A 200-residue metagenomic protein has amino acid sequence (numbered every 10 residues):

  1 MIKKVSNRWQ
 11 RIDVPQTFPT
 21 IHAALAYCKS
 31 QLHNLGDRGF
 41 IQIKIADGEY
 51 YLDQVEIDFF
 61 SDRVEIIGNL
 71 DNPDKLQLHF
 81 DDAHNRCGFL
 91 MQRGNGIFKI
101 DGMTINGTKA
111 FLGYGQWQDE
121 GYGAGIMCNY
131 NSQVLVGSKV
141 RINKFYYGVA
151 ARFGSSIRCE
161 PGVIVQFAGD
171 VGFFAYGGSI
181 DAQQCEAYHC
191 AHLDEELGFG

Functional and structural regions predicted by a protein language model:
K4-N7, N34-R38, D58-F60, Q92-G94: Flexible, charged surface loops at secondary-structure boundaries
S6-K44: Acidic Gly/Asp/Thr-rich repetitive segments characteristic of extracellular carbohydrate-active and adhesion proteins
V14-Q16, D53, F60-A124, I142: Right-handed parallel beta-helix/beta-spiral solenoid domain characteristic of secreted/periplasmic
A23-H33, I105-G113, H189-H192: Short regulatory "switch" loops immediately downstream of catalytic or recognition motifs within protein catalytic
I41-G48, E65-I67: Extended hydrophobic secondary-structure segments that form protein cores and membrane-embedded regions
V55-F59, C87-R93, F111-Y130, Y147-F153 (+2 more regions): Glycine-rich beta-solenoid repeat tracts in large extracellular/virion proteins
I67-L70, G96-G107, Q133-Y146, S156-V171 (+2 more regions): Right-handed parallel beta-helix
